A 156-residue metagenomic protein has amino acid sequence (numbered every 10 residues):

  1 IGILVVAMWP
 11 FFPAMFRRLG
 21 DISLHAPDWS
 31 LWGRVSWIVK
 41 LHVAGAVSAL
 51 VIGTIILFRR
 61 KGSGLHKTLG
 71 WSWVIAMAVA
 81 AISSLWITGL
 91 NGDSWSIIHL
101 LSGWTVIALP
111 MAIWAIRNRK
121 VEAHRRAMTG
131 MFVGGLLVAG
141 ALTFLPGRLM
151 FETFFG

Functional and structural regions predicted by a protein language model:
I1-G156: Alpha-helical membrane insertion/targeting regions
